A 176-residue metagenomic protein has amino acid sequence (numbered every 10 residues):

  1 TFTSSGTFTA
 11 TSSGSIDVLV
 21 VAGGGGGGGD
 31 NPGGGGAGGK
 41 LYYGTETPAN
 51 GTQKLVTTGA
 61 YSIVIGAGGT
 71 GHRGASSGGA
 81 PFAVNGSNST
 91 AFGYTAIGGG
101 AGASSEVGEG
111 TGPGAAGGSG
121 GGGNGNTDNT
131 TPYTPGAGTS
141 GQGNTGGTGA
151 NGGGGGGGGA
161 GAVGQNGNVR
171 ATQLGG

Functional and structural regions predicted by a protein language model:
T1-G176: Glycine-biased low-complexity/repetitive sequence motifs
